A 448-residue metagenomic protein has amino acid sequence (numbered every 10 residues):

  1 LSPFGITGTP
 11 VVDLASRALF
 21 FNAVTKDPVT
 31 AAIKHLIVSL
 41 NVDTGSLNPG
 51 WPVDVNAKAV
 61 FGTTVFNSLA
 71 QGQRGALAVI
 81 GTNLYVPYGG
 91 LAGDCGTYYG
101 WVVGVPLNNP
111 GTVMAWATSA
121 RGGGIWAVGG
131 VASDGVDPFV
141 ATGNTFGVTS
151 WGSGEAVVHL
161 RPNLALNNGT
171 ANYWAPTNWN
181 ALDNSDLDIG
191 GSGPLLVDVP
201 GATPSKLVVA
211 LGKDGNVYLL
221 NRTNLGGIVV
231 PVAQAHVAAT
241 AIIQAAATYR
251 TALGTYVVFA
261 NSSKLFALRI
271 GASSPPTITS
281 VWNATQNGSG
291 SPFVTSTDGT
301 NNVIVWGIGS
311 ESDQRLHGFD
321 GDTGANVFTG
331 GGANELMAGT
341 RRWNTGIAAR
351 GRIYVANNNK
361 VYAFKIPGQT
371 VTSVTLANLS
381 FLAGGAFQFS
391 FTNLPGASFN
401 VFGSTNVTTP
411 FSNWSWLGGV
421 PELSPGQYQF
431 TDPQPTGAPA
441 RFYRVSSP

Functional and structural regions predicted by a protein language model:
L1-P200, S205-G227, T240-T251, Y256-L268 (+4 more regions): Mobile, glycine-rich extracellular loop/lid and propeptide segments that shape or gate substrate/ligand access
L19, T30, V86, N302 (+3 more regions): Intrinsically disordered, low-complexity acidic/polar segments
V53, W116, W174, A235 (+2 more regions): Generic detection of short hydrophobic beta-strand segments and adjacent strand-loop junctions
V229-A239, I278-N283, G332: Inter-blade linker and blade-boundary elements of WD-repeat/beta-propeller domains
K264-A267, S274-S291: Detector for outer-membrane/organellar transmembrane beta-barrel domains, recognizing the amphipathic beta-strand
L336-M337, W343, T431: Short, flexible active-site recognition loops that position polar ligands and cofactors
Q369-P448: Short, composition-biased motifs enriched in small/polar/acidic residues
